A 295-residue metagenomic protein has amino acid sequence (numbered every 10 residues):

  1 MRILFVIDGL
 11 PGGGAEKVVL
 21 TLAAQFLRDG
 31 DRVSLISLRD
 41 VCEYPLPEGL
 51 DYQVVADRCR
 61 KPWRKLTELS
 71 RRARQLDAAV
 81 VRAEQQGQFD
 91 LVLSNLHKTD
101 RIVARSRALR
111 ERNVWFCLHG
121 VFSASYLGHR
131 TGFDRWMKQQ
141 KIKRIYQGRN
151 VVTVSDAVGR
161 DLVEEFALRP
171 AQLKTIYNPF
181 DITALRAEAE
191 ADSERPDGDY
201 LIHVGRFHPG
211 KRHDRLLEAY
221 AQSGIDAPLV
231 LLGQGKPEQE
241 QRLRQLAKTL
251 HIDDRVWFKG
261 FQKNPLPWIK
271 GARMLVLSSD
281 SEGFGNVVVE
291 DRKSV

Functional and structural regions predicted by a protein language model:
F5-G12, K17-V19, Q25-T67, V158 (+2 more regions): N-terminal strand-loop element at the rim of the active site of nucleotide-sugar-dependent glycosyltransferases
E16-T21, D199, H203-Q222, Q241-R242 (+1 more regions): A conserved mid-protein helix/loop that constitutes part of the nucleotide-sugar donor-binding site
D31-R32, H213-W257: A conserved nucleotide-sugar
S94-D100, L118: Short His-centered aromatic/hydrophobic patch
G132-V151: Membrane-proximal helix-turn-helix segments that form the acceptor-binding/catalytic region of lipid-linked
Q147-L173, F180-I182: A short, active-site helix/loop in glycosyltransferases that binds the activated sugar's phosphate group
F261, D280: Aromatic "clamp/platform" in nucleotide-sugar-dependent glycosyltransferases that forms part of the donor/acceptor
P265, G285-V289: Short glycine/serine-rich donor-binding loops of glycosyltransferases
